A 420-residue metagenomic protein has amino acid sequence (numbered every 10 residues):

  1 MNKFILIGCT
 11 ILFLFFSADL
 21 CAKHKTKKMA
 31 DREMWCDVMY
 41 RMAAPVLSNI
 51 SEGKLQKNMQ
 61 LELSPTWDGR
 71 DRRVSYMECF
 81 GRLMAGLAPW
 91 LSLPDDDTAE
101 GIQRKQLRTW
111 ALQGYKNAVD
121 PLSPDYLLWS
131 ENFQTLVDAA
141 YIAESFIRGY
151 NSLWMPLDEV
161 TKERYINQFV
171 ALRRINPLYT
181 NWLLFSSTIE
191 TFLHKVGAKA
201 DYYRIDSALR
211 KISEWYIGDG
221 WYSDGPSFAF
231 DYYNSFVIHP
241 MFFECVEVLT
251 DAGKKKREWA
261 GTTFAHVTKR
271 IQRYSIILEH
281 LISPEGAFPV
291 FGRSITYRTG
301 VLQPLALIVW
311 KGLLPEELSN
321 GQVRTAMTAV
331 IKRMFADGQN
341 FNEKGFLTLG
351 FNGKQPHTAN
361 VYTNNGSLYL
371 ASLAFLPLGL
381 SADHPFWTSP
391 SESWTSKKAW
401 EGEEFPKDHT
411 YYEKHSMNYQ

Functional and structural regions predicted by a protein language model:
M1-K25: Bacterial Sec-dependent N-terminal signal peptides
K23-E78, A85, P89, T109-G114: Low-complexity, Ser/Thr/Pro/Gly-enriched N-terminal "stalk/linker" regions
S48-D71, V119-D120, P124, V330-Q420: CBM-like carbohydrate-recognition segments
Y76, L87-W90, R104-T268, H280-A306: Aromatic-lined, polymer-binding surfaces characteristic of secreted/periplasmic polysaccharide-degrading enzymes
A85, S92-P94, Y419: Beta-sandwich/jelly-roll carbohydrate-recognition scaffolds of carbohydrate-active enzymes
F228-L349, P356-D383: Long, repeat-rich segments with strong aromatic
